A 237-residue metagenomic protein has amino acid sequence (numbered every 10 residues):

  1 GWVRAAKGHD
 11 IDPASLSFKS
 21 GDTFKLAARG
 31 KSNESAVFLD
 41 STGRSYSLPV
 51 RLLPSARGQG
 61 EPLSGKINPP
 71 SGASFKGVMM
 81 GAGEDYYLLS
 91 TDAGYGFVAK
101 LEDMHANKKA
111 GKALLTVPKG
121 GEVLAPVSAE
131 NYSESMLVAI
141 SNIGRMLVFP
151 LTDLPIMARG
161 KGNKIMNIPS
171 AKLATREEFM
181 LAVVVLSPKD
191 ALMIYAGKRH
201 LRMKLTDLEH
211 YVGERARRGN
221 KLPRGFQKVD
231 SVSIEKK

Functional and structural regions predicted by a protein language model:
W2-K237: Short, structured "edge-of-domain" segments at secondary-structure transitions
